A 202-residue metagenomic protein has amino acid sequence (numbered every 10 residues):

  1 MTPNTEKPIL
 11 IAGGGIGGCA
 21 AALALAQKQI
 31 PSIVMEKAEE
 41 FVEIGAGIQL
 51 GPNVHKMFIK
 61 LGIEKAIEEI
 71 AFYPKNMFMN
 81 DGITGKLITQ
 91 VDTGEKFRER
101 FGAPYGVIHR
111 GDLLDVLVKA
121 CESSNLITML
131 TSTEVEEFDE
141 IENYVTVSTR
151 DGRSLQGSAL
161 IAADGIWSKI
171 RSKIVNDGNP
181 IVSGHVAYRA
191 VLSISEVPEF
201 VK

Functional and structural regions predicted by a protein language model:
T2-I9, I16, A26, G51-S195: Conserved N-terminal helical subregion
I9-I11, S32: Conserved hydrophobic helix-helix packing surfaces used for dimerization/oligomerization
G15-I16, F41: Residue-level detector of alpha-helix initiation sites
C19: Residues forming the Rossmann-fold NAD(P)(H) cofactor-binding site
A26-A46: Glycine-rich FAD pyrophosphate-binding loop
I194-K202: Short, intrinsically disordered, charge-balanced linker/junction segments flanking boundaries in proteins
